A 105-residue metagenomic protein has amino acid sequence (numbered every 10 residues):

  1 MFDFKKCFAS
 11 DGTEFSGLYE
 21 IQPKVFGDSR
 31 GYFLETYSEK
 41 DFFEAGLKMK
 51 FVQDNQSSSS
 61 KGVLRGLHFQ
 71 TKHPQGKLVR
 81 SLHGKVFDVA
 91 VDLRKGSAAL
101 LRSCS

Functional and structural regions predicted by a protein language model:
M1-S105: Non-catalytic, conserved peripheral segments adjacent to functional cores
